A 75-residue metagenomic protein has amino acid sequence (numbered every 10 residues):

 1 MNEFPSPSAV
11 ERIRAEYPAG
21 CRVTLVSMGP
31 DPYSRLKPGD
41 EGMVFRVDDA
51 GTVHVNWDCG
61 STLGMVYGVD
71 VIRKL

Functional and structural regions predicted by a protein language model:
N2-L75: Basic/aromatic-rich interaction segments and small domains that mediate binding to polyanionic partners
